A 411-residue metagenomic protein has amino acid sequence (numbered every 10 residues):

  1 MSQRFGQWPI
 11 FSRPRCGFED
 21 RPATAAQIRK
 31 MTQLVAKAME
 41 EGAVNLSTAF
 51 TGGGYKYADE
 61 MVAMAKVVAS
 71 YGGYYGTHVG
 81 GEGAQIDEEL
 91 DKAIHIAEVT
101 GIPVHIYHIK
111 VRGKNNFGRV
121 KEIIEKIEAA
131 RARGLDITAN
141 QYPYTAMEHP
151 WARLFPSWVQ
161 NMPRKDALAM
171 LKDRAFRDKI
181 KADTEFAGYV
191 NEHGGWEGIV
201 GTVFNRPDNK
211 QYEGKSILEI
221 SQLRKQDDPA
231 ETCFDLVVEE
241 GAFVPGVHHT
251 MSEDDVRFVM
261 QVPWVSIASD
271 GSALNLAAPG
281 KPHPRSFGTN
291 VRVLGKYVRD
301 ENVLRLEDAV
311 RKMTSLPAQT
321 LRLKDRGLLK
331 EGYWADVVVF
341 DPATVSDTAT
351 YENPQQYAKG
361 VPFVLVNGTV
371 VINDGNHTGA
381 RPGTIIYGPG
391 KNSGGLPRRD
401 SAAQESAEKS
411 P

Functional and structural regions predicted by a protein language model:
M1, G42, H78, N140 (+7 more regions): Divalent metal-coordination and catalytic microenvironments
M1-G6, I10-G54, A58-M61, H95-E98 (+2 more regions): Active-site neighborhoods of metal-dependent hydrolases
F50, Y75-G81: Histidine-centered catalytic micro-motifs
M64-T77, T100: Alpha-helix-loop-beta-strand connector modules within alpha/beta enzyme cores
D173, R257-W264, S269-D270, V338-T384: C-terminal cap of metal-dependent C-N hydrolases
F243-V256, E301-V310, A318-Q355: Acidic, glycine-enriched loop/beta-strand segments at the rims of small-molecule binding/catalytic pockets
D374-D400: Intein/HINT protein-splicing elements and their conserved insertion hotspots or analogous self-processing inserts
